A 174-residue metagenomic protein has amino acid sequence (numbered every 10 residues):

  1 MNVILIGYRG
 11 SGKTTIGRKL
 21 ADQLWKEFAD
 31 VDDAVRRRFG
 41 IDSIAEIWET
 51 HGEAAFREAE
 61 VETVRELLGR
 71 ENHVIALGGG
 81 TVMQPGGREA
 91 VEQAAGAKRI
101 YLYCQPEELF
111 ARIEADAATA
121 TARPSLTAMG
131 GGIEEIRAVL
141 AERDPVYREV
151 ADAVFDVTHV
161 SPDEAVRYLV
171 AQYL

Functional and structural regions predicted by a protein language model:
L5: Hydrophobic anchor at the beta1->P-loop junction of P-loop NTPases
Y8: P-loop (Walker A) phosphate-binding loop of NTP-binding proteins
S11: ATP-binding Walker
T14: Walker A/P-loop
K19, Q23, K98, A141-L174: NTP-dependent small-molecule kinase module
D22-D30: Post-Walker A helix-loop "phosphate-sensing" segment adjacent to the P-loop in P-loop NTPases
D32-A90: ATP-dependent small-molecule kinase phosphotransfer cores that center on conserved nucleotide phosphate-binding segments
A94-D144: A glycine- and Lys/Arg-enriched "phosphate-lid" helix/loop adjacent to the NTP-binding pocket of small-molecule kinases
